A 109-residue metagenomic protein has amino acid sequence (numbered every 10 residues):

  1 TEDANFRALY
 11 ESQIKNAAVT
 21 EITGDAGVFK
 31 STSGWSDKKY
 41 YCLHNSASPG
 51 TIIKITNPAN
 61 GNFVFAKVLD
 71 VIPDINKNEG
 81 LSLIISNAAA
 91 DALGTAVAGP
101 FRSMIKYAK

Functional and structural regions predicted by a protein language model:
T1-K109: Secreted/periplasmic proteins
